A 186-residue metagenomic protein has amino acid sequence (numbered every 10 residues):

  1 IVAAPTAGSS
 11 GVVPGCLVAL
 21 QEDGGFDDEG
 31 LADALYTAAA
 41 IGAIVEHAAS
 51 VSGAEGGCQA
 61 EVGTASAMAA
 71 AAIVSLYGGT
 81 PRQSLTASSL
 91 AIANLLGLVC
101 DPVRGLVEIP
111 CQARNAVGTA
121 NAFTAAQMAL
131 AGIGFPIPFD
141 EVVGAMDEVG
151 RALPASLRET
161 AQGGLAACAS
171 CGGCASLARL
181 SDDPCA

Functional and structural regions predicted by a protein language model:
I1-C16, A60-A65: Conserved phosphate/anionic-ligand binding catalytic regions in large, soluble enzymes, centered on
I1-V2, V45-E55, P102-V107: Glycine/charged-rich beta-loop-alpha catalytic/anionic-binding loops adjacent to active sites
P14-F26, A70-G78: Alpha-helical support elements that line or immediately flank enzyme active sites and cofactor-binding pockets
Q21-I41, T86-L90, S170, C185-A186: An acidic intrinsically disordered interaction segment
E29-S50, N94-P102: Acidic-glycine-rich active-site phosphate/pyrophosphate-binding loop
E46, V51-Q59, A65-S66, A70-V74: N-terminal glycine-/lysine-enriched basic segments
E55-S66, I109-T119: Carbohydrate-binding/catalytic loop surfaces
S75-A186: Functionally critical mobile loop/hinge segments
